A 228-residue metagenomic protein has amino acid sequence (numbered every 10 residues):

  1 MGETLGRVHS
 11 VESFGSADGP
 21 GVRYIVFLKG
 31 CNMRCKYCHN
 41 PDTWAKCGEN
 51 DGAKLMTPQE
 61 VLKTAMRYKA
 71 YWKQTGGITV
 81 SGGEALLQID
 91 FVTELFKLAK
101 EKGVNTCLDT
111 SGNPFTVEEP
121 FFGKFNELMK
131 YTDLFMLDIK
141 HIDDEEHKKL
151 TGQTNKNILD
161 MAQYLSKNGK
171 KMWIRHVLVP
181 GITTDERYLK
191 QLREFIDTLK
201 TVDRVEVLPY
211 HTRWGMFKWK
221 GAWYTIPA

Functional and structural regions predicted by a protein language model:
M1-L55, R67-Q74: N-terminal [4Fe-4S]-dependent radical SAM core
S16, R23-L28, K36-T43, A53 (+7 more regions): A broadly tuned "polar low-complexity/structure-edge" signature
A53, E60-K63: N-terminal pre-catalytic segment of deacetylase/amide-hydrolase enzymes
L62-A70, Q74-G77, G82, L86-R213 (+1 more regions): Conserved AdoMet/S-adenosylmethionine-binding subsite of the radical SAM
W219-P227: Short glycine/proline- and charge-enriched loop/turn segments that cap or connect secondary-structure elements
